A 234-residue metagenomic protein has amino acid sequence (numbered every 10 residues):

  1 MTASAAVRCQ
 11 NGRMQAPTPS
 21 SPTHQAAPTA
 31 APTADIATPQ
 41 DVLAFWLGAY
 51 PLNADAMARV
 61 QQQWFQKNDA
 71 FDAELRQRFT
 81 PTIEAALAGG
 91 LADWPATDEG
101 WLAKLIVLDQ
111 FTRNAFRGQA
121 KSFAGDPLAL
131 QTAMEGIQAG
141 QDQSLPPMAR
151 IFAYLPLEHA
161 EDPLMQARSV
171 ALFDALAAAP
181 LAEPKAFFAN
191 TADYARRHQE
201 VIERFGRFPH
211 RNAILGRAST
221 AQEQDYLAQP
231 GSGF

Functional and structural regions predicted by a protein language model:
T2-S4: Low-acidity, Ser/Thr- and Arg-rich intrinsically disordered low-complexity segments
Q10-R13: Short, positively charged and aromatic/hydrophobic N-terminal segments
Q15-A103, V107-Q119, F123-F234: Intrinsically disordered, low-complexity activation-like regions
